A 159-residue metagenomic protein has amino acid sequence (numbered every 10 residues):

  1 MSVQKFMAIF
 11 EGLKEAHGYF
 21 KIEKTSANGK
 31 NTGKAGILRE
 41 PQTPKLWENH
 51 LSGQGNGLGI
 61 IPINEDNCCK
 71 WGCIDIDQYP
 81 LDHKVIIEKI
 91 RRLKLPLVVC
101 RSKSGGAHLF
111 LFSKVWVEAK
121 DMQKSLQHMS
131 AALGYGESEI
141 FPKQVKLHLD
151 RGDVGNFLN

Functional and structural regions predicted by a protein language model:
M1-W71, P80-E88, F157: DNA replication initiation on ssDNA origins
K5, K21, R39, R91-R92 (+3 more regions): Arginine residue identity/basic-tract feature
A8, A16, A27, A35 (+5 more regions): A sequence-composition feature that detects small, non-aromatic residues
H17-K21, L95-V99, E137-S138: Short secondary-structure junctions
N28-I37, L109-L111, L149-G152: Short, solvent-exposed polar/charged micro-motifs at secondary-structure junctions
G55-I87, R92, S113-N159: DNA replication initiation modules
L95, G105, N156: Residue-level signal for beta-strand positions within conserved beta-sheet cores that form or flank
V99-H108: Short, conserved phosphate-binding/catalytic loop or strand-edge motifs used in phosphoryl-/nucleotidyl-transfer
